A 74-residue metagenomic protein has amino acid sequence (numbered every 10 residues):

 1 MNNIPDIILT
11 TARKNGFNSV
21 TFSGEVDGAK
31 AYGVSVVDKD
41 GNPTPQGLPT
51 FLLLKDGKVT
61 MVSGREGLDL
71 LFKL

Functional and structural regions predicted by a protein language model:
M1-V20: Short, non-transmembrane alpha-helical segments in secretory-pathway proteins
N2-P5, D38, S63-G64: Serine/threonine-rich low-complexity intrinsically disordered regions
D6, K39-N42, D56: Polar/charged alpha-helical tracts
L9, K14, G24, P43 (+1 more regions): Alpha-helical protein-protein interaction elements
V20-F51: Exposed beta-strand-loop-beta-strand "reactive/processing" segments of non-cytosolic proteins
F51-L74: A short, surface-exposed interaction/processing loop segment used at functional sites
